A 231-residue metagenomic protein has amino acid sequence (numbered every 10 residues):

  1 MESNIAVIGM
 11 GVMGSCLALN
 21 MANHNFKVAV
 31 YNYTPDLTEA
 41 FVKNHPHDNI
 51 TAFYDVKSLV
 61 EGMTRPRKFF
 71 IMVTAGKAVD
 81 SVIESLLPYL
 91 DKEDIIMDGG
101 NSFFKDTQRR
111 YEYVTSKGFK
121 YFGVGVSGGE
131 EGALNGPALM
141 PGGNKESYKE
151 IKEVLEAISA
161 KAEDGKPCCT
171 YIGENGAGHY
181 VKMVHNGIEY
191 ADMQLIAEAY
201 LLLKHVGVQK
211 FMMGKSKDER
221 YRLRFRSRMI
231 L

Functional and structural regions predicted by a protein language model:
M1-R67, Y89-E93, E130-A133: NAD(P)+-binding Rossmann beta1-loop-alpha1 motif at the extreme N-terminus of oxidoreductases
A22, E39-P46, L87, Q108-T115 (+2 more regions): Class I S-adenosyl-L-methionine
Y31, M72, G100, P141: Active-site-adjacent beta-strand anchor residues
P35, V56, G76, F104-Q108: The beta1-alpha1 cofactor-binding region of Rossmann-like NAD(H)/NADP(H)-dependent oxidoreductases
R67-F70, M97: N-terminal Rossmann-like NAD(P) cofactor-binding module of classical short-chain dehydrogenase/reductase
F70-S85: Glycine/threonine-rich flexible loop motifs
V79-V82, M97, F103-F211, K215-E219: Rossmann-fold dinucleotide-binding core
M213-L231: Small-residue-rich helix-loop
